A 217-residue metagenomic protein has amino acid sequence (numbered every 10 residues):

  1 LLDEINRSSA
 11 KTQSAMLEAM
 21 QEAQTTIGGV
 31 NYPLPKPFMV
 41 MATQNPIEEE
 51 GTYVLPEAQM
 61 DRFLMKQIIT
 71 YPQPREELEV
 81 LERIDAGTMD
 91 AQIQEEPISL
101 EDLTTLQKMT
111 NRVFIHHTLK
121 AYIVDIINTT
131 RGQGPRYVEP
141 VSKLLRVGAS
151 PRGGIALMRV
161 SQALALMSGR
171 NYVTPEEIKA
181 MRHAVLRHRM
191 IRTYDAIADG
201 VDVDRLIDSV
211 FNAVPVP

Functional and structural regions predicted by a protein language model:
L2-D3, I27-G28, T193: Thr-Gly-centered strand-to-loop micro-motif
D3-E4, A15: Walker B catalytic acidic pair
R7-T12, M20-V113, Q162-L164: Canonical AAA+ ATPase core
L55, E76, F114, T118 (+3 more regions): Alpha-helix N-cap and coil->helix boundary residues
V80-L81, I123, I127, M181-L186: Short alpha-helical scaffolding segments that buttress acidic/His motifs in well-ordered protein cores
A91-P135, E139-G154: Conserved AAA+ ATPase small/helical "lid" subdomain
G132-P217: C-terminal engagement/docking regions of AAA+ P-loop ATPases
